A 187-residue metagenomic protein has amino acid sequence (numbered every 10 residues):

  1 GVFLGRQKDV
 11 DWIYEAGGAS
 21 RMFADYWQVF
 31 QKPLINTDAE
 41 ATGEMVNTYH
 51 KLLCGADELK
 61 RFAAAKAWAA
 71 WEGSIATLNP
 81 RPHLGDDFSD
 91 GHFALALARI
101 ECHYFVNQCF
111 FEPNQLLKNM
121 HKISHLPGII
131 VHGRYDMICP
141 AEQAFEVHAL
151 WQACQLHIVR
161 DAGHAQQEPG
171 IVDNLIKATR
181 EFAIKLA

Functional and structural regions predicted by a protein language model:
G1-T48: A catalytic-pocket lid/entrance helix-loop region that shapes and gates access to the active site across common
G5, D9, H103-M120: Active-site nucleophile elbow and catalytic-triad environment of alpha/beta-hydrolase enzymes
N47-G85: Accessory cap/linker subdomain of secreted extracellular hydrolases
W68, A141-C154: Active-site-adjacent alpha-helix of alpha/beta-hydrolase-fold enzymes
G73, H92-P113: Hydrophobic, aromatic-rich cap/lid helix
E112, M137-Q143: Conserved alpha/beta-hydrolase "acid-adjacent" motif
I123-S124, I130-H132, D136: Short beta-strand/loop motif that positions the catalytic acidic residue of the alpha/beta-hydrolase fold
C154-A187: Catalytic active-site module of serine/aspartate enzymes centered on a nucleophile-bearing elbow/loop
